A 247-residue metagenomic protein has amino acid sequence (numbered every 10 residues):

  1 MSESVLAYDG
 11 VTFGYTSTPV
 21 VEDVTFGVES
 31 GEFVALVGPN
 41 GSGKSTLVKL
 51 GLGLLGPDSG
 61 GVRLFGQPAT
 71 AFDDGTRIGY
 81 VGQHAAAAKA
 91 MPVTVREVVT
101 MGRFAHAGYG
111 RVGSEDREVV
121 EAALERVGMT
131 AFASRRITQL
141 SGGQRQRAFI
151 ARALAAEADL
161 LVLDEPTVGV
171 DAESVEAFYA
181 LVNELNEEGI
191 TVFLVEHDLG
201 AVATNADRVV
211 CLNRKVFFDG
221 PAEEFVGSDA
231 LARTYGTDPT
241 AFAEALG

Functional and structural regions predicted by a protein language model:
G60-D74: Conserved ABC transporter NBD signature motif
T100, S114-F132: Conserved ABC ATPase "signature" region
R136-L140, Q144: Conserved ABC ATPase signature
E157: Conserved catalytic motifs of ABC-family nucleotide-binding domains
L161-E165: Catalytic Walker B motif of ABC-type/P-loop ATPase nucleotide-binding domains
E196-H197: H-loop/switch region of ABC-family ATPase nucleotide-binding domains
R208-A222: H-loop (His-switch) and adjacent beta-strand-loop-beta switch element of ABC-type ATPase nucleotide-binding domains
